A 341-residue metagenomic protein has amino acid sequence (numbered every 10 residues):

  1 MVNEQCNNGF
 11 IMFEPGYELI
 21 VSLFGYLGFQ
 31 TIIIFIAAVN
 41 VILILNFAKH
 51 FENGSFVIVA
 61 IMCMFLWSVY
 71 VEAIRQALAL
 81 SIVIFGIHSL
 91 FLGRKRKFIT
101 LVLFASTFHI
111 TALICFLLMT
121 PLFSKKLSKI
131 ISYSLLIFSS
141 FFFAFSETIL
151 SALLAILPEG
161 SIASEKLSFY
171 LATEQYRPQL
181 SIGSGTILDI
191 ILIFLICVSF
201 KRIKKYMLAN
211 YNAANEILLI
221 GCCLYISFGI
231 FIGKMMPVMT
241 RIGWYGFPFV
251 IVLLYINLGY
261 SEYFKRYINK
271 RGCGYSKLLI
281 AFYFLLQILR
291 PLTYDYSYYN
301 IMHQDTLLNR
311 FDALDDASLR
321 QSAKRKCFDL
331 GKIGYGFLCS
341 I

Functional and structural regions predicted by a protein language model:
M1-C6, E14-E18, F123-G246, Y296-L319: Alpha-helical transmembrane segments and terminal signal-anchor/GPI-anchor hydrophobic tails, characterized by long
P15, Y26-N40: Loop-to-helix entry region of an early transmembrane alpha helix in multi-pass inner-membrane enzymes
L45-M64: Transmembrane-helix signature of polytopic, membrane-embedded enzymes that assemble or transfer cell-envelope glycans
L66-S68, K97-P121, I226: Membrane-interface alpha helices of multi-pass inner-membrane proteins
V71-L78: Short acidic/glycine- and proline-prone juxtamembrane loop motifs at membrane-interface regions of multi-pass membrane
V83-K97: Membrane-interface transmembrane helices that cradle and orient dolichyl/undecaprenyl
Y133-I137, F264-I288: Signature aromatic-anchored transmembrane alpha helix within multi-pass, membrane-resident enzymes that catalyze glycan
F249, Y275-I341: Transmembrane helical bundles and short interhelical boundary loops of multi-pass, membrane-embedded
